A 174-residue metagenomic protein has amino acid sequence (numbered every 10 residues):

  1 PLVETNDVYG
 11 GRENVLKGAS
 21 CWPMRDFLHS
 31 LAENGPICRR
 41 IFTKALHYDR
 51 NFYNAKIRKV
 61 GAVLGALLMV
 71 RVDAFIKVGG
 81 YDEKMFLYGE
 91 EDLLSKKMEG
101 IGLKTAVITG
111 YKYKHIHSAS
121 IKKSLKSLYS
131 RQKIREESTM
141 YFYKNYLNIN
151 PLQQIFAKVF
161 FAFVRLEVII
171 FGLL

Functional and structural regions predicted by a protein language model:
P1-S30: Conserved donor NDP-sugar-binding/catalytic core segment of glycosyltransferases
T5-N6, N14, E33-R40, A106: ER/Golgi luminal nucleotide-sugar-dependent glycosyltransferases, focusing on the catalytic module
V8, A45, L67-M69: Conserved hydrophobic/aromatic beta-strand scaffold that supports enzyme active sites
R12-E13, D82, K126-L128: Short, solvent-exposed loop/turn segments at secondary-structure boundaries
G18, G80, H117-S120: Glycine-centered small-residue hotspots that permit tight backbone geometry or close packing
C21-V60: Short, flexible, basic/aromatic active-site loop/helix in glycosyltransferases
F52-K56, G61-G79, K84-K112: A short, conserved alpha-helix in the catalytic core of glycosyltransferases
D92-L173: Active-site-adjacent helix/loop segment of glycosyltransferases that harbors family-specific signature motifs
